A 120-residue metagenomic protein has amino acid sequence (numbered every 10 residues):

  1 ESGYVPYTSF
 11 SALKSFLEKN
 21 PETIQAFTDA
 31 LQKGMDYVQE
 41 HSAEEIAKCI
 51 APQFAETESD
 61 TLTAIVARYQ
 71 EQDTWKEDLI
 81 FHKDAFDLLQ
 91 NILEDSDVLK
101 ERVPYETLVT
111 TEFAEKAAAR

Functional and structural regions predicted by a protein language model:
E1-V5: Short beta-strand->loop
P6, F10-S11, W75, R102-V103: A generic, residue-level signal for flexible/boundary positions that often mark functional hotspots
P6-T23: A bilobed periplasmic-binding-protein/Venus flytrap-type ligand-binding module shared by bacterial periplasmic
K14-S15, F81-K83, A119-R120: Short, structured secondary-structure boundary patches
E18-L99: Secondary-structure end/capping motifs
D87-R120: Conserved C-terminal helix/tail region of periplasmic/extracytoplasmic solute-binding proteins
